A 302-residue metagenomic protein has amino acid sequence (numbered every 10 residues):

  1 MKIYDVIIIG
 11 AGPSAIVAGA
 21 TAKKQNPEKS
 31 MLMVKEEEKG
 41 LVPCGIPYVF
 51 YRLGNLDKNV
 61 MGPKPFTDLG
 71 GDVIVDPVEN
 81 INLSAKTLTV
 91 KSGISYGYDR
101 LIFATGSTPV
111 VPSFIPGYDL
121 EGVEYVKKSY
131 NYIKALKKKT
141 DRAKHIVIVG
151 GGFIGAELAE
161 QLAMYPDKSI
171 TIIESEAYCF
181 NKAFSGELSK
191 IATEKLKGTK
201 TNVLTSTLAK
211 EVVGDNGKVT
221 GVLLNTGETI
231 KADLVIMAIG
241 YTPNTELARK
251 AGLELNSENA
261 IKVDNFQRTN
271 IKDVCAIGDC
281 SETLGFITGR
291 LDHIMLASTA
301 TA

Functional and structural regions predicted by a protein language model:
K2-D72, Q161-F184: Beta1-alpha1 glycine-rich phosphate/pyrophosphate-binding loop at the start of Rossmann-like nucleotide-binding domains
I3-D5, R142-H145, S206: Phosphate-coordination loops involved in phosphoryl transfer and adenosine-cofactor binding
I8, G12-I16, S107-P109, Y130 (+3 more regions): Residue-level detector of alpha-helix initiation sites
E28, L69-T89, Y96, P166-V263: A Rossmann-like FAD-binding core segment of flavoenzymes
L83-S84, I94-K138: Glycine/serine-rich phosphate-binding loop and adjoining beta1-alpha1 elements at the start of nucleotide-handling
D119-R142, N216-K218, T229-T301: FAD-site-proximal beta/loop scaffold in flavoenzymes
A135-F184, V219: Rossmann-like NAD(P)H-binding beta-loop-alpha module
